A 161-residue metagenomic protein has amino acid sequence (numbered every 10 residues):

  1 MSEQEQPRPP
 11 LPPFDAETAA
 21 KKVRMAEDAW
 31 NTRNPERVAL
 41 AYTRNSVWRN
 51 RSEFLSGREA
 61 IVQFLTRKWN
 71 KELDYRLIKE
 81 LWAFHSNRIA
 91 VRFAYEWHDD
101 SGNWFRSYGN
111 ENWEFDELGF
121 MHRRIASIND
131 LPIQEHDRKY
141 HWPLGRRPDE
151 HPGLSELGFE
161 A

Functional and structural regions predicted by a protein language model:
M1-R44, E156-A161: Short, low-complexity N-terminal intrinsically disordered segments enriched in polar/charged residues
S2-F14, Q63-A161: A beta-strand edge to alpha-helix "cap/lid" segment located at domain peripheries
E17-A20, P35-I89: A solvent-exposed, acidic/Ser-Thr-rich amphipathic alpha-helical stretch
